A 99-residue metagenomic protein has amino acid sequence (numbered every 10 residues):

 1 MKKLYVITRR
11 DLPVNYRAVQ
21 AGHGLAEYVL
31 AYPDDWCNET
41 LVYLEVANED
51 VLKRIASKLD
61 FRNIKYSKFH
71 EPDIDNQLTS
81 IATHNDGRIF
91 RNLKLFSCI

Functional and structural regions predicted by a protein language model:
M1-I99: Positively charged, small/polar-rich N-terminal and surface patches that mediate targeting and assembly and bind
